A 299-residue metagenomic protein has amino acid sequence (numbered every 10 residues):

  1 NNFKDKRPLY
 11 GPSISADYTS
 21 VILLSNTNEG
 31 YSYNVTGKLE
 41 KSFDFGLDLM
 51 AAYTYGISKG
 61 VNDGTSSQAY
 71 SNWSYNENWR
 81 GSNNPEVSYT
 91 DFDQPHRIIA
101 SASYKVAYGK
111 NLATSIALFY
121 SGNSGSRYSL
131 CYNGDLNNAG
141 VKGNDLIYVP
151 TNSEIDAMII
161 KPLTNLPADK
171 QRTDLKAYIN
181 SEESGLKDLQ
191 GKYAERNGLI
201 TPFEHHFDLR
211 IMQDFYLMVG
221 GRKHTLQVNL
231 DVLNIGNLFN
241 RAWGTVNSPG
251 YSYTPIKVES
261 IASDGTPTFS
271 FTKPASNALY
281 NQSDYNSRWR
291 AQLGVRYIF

Functional and structural regions predicted by a protein language model:
N1-D44, D48: Outer membrane beta-barrel strand-and-loop segments of large Gram-negative receptors, especially TonB-dependent
N1-D5, T65-N76, Y132-V141, W243-Y253: Flexible, surface-exposed loop regions and adjacent strand-edge segments of Gram-negative outer-membrane beta-barrel
V21-S25, N84-Y89, A194-N197, A278-N281: Extracellular loop and loop/strand-boundary signature of outer-membrane beta-barrel proteins
Y33-G37, H96-A102, H205-I211, W289-V295: Hydrophobic, lipid-facing positions within transmembrane beta-strands of outer-membrane proteins
S42, T54-G56, S66, K105 (+3 more regions): Outer-membrane beta-barrel pore domains and translocons
F45-A51, I98-A100, L112-L118, L209 (+2 more regions): Transmembrane beta-strands of outer-membrane beta-barrel proteins
G46, Q94, A107-T114, Y216-L226: Short loop/turn motifs that connect adjacent beta-strands in outer-membrane beta-barrel proteins
S115-G220, Q227, S252-S283: Extracytoplasmic gating/loop element in the C-terminal half of outer-membrane beta-barrel translocons and assembly
